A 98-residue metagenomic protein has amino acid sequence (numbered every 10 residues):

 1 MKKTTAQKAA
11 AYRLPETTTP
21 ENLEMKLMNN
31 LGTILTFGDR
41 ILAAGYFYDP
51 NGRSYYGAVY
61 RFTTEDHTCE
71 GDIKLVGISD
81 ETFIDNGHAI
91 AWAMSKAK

Functional and structural regions predicted by a protein language model:
K2-I41: Negatively charged, low-complexity tracts enriched in Asp/Glu with abundant Ser/Thr
L27-H88: Acidic, low-complexity, intrinsically disordered interaction modules
